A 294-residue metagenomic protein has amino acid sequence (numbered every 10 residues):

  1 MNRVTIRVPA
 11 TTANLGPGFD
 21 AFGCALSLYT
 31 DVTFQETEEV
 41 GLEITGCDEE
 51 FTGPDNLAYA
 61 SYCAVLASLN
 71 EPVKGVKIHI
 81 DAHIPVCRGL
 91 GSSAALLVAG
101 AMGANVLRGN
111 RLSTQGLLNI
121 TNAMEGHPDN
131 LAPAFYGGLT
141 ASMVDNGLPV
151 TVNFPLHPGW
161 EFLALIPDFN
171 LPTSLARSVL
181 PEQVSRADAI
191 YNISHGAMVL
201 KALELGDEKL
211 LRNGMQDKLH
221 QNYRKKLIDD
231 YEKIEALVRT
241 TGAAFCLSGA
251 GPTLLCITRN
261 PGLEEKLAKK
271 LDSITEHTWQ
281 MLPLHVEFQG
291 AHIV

Functional and structural regions predicted by a protein language model:
M1-R88, M102, V106, N110-L112 (+2 more regions): ATP-binding N-lobe of GHMP and related small-molecule kinases
T12-N14, G23-L26, N70-P72, G89 (+6 more regions): Solvent-exposed alpha-helices and their adjacent loops that cap or buttress functional pockets in soluble metabolic
L28, E38, G138, I166-L171 (+3 more regions): Glycine-rich beta-alpha junction loops
Q35, A134-Y136, T140-D145, C256-R259 (+1 more regions): Short beta-strand-to-turn element immediately C-terminal to the catalytic PLP-Schiff-base lysine in fold type I
A67, P72-V150: Gly/Ser-rich oxyanion-binding loop with an adjacent helix/lid that shapes the negatively charged ligand pocket
A164-K225: Active-site rim beta-loop-alpha module in soluble metabolic enzymes
L203-V294: Glycine-rich, charge-dense phosphate/pyrophosphate-binding loop(s) and the adjacent flexible "lid"/catalytic subdomain
